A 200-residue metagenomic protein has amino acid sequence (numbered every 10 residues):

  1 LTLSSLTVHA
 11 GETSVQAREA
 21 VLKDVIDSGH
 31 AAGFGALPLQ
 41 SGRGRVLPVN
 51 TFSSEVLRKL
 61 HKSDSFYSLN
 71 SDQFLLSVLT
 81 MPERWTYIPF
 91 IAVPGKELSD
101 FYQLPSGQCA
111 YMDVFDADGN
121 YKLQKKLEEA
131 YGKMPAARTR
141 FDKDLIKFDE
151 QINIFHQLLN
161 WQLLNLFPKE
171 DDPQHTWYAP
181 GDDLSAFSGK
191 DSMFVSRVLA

Functional and structural regions predicted by a protein language model:
L1-S5: Bacterial N-terminal signal peptides
L6-A200: Soluble extramembrane regions of membrane proteins in the secretory/endomembrane system
